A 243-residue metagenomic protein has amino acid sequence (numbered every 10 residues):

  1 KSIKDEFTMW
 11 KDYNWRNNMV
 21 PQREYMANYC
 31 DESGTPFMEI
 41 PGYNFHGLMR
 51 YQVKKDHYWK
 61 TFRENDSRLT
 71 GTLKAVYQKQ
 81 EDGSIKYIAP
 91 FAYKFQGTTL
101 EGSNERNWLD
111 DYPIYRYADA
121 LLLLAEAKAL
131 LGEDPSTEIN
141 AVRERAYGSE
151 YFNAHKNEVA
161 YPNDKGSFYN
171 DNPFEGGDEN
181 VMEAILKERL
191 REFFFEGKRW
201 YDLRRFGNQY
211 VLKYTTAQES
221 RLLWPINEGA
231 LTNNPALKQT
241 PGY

Functional and structural regions predicted by a protein language model:
K1-K11, R63-Y243: Acidic/polar-rich alpha-helix caps and helix-coil junctions
K1-Q80, V211-T215: An aromatic- and glycine-enriched ligand-binding surface/loop that stacks and positions planar moieties
